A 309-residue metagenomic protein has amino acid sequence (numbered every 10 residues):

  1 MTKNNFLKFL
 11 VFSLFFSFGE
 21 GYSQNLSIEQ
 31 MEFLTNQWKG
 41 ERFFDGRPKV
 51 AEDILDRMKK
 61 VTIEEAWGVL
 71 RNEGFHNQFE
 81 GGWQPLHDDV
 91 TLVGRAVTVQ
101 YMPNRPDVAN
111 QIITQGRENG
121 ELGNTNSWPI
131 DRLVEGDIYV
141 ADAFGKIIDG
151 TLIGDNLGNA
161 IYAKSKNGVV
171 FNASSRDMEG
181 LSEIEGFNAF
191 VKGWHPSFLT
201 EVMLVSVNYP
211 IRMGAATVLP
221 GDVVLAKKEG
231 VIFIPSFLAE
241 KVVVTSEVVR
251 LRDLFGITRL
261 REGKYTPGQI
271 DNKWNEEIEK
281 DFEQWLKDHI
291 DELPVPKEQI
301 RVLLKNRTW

Functional and structural regions predicted by a protein language model:
M1-K8: Positively charged n-region of N-terminal signal peptides that target proteins for export
K8-S17: Bacterial N-terminal signal peptides
G21-S23: Boundary at the C-terminal end of the N-terminal hydrophobic targeting segment
L26, Q30-K59, A66: Amphipathic alpha-helical packing elements
G46, I161, D222-V224: Buried hydrophobic positions in well-ordered alpha/beta secondary-structure cores of metabolic enzymes
D56-E65, V69-P220, I234-D281, K287-W309: Feature captures the catalytic cores and cofactor-binding loops of soluble hydro-lyases/lyases that act on carboxylate
E229-I232: Channel- or pocket-lining gating/hinge segments that regulate access to a cavity or pore
